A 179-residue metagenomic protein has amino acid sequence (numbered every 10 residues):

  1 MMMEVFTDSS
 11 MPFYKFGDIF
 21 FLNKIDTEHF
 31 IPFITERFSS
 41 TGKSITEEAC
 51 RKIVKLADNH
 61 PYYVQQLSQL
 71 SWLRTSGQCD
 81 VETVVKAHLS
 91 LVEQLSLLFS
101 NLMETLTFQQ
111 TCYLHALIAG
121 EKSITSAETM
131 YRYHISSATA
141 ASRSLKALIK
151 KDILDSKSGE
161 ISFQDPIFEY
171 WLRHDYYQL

Functional and structural regions predicted by a protein language model:
M2-D58, S76-C79: Helix-loop-helix "sensor" segment of P-loop NTPases
F30, A49, Y63, Q109 (+1 more regions): Helical mechanochemical/support elements of P-loop NTPase systems and associated helical scaffolds
S44-E48, C79, T83, I124 (+2 more regions): Alpha-helix N-cap and coil->helix boundary residues
E47-K55, Q65-S68, L114, S142-L145: Short, well-structured alpha-helical segments
N59, Q65-S136: Winged-helix-like regulatory helical subdomains adjacent to P-loop NTPase cores
N59-H60, D165: Short loop-to-helix capping motifs
Y133-K151, S158, S162, P166: Short amphipathic alpha-helical interaction segments
I167-L179: Short, amphipathic alpha-helical interaction segments positioned at domain boundaries
